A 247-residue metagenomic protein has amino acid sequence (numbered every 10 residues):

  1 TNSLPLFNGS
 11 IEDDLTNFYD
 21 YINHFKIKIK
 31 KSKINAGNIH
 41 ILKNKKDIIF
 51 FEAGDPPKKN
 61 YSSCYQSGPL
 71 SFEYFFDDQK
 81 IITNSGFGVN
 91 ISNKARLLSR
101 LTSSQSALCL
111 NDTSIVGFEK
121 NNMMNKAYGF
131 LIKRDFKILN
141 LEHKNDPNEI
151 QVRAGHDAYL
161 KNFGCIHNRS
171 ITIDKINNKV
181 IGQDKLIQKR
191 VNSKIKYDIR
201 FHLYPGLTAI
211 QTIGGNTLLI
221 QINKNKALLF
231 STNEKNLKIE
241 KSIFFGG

Functional and structural regions predicted by a protein language model:
T1-T83, F87: Carbohydrate-active enzyme catalytic cores, enriched for enzymes that act on polyanionic acidic polysaccharides
F87-G247: CBM-like, beta-strand-rich accessory domains located in the C-terminal region of large, secreted polysaccharide-active
